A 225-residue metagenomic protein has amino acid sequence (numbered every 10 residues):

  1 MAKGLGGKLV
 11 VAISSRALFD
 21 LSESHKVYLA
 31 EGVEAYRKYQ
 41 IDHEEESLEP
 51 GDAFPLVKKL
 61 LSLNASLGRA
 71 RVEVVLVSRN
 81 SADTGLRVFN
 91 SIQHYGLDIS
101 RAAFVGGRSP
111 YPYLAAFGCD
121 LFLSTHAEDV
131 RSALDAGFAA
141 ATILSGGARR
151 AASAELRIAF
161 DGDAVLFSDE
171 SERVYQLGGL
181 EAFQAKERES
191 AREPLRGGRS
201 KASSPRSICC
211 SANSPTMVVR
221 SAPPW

Functional and structural regions predicted by a protein language model:
M1-A2, Y113: Beta-strand elements of modular eukaryotic interaction domains
A2-G107, A152, D161-W225: Alpha-helical substrate-recognition element adjacent to the catalytic core
V11, F122, I158: Receiver (REC) domain switch-region micro-motif
L18-L21, H94-Y95, Y111-R149, L166 (+1 more regions): Hydrophobic, ordered structural segments
S100, D120, L156: Conserved acidic residues
T142-S145, I158, E181-F183: A signal for specific C-terminal beta-sheet/loop modules enriched in small/flexible residues with GP/PG/PP motifs
